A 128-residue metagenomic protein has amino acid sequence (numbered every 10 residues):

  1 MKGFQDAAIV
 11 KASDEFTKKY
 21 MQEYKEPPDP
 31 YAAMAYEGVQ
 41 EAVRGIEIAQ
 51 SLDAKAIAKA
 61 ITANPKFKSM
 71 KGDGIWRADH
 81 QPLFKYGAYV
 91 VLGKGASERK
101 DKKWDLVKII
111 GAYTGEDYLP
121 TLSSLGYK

Functional and structural regions predicted by a protein language model:
M1-Y36, E47-I48, L52, K102-K128: Extracellular/periplasmic periplasmic-binding protein-like sensory domains
Y20, G38, A42, A88-V90: Residue-level signal for nonpolar/aromatic packing positions in well-ordered secondary structure
M34, G38-V39, L83-K85: Flexible loop/turn connectors
E37, E41, A56-K59: Amphipathic alpha-helical interaction segments
Q40-V43, E47, T62, K66: Amphipathic alpha-helical core segments of compact helical bundles
D53-S69: Short, well-structured alpha-helical segments that form the helix of a local strand-helix-strand
P65-K128: Solvent-exposed, acidic/polar segments of extracytosolic/periplasmic ligand-binding ectodomains
